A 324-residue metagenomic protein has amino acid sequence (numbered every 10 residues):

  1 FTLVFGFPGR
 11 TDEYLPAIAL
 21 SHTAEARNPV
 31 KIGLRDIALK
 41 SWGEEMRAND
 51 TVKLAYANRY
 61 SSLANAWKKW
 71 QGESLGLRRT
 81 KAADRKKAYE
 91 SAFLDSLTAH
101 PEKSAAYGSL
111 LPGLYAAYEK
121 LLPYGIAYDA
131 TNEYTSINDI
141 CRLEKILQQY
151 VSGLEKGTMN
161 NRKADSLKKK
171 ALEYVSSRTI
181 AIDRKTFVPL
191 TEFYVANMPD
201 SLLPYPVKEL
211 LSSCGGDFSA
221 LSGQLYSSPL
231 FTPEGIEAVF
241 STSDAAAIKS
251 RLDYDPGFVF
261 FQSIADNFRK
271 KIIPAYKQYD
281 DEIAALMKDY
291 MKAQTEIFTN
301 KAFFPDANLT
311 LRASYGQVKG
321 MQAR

Functional and structural regions predicted by a protein language model:
F1-R324: Terminal presequence/propeptide segments associated with secretion/organelle targeting and zymogen/polyprotein
